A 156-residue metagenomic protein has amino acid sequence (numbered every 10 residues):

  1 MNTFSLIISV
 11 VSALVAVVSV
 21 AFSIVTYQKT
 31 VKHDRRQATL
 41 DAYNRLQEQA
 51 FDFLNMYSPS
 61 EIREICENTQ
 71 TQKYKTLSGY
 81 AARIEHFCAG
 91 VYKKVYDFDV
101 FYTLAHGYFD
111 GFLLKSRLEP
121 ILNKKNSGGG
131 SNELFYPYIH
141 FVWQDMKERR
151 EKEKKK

Functional and structural regions predicted by a protein language model:
N2-T71: Membrane-proximal alpha-helical anchors
Q70-K156: An amphipathic alpha-helical interaction surface
